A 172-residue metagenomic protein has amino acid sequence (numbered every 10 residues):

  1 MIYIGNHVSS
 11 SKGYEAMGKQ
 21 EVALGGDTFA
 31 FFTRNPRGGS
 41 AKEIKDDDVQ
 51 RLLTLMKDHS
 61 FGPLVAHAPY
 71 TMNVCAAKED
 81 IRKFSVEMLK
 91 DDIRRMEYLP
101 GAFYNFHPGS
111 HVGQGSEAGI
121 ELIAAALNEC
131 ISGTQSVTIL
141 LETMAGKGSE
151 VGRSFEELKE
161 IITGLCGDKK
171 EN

Functional and structural regions predicted by a protein language model:
M1-A66, M72, A76-D91: N-terminal pre-domain/capping segments
M1-I4, G25-D27, D58-L64, Y98-A102 (+2 more regions): Short, well-ordered coil/turn segments that N-cap beta-strands
H7, H67, H107, H111: Histidine-centered active-site/metal-ligand motif
E21, H67, S85, M96 (+2 more regions): Conserved, mostly hydrophobic/aromatic
F29, A124-N172: Acidic/histidine-rich catalytic cores of soluble enzymes
S40-D48, A76-M88, Q114-A125, S149-E160: Alpha-helix N-cap and loop-to-helix initiation/capping positions
N73-V74, N105-S116, I139-V151: Active-site-proximal beta-alpha loop/turn segments in soluble metabolic enzymes
L89-S136: Hydrophobic alpha-helical segments and helix pairs
